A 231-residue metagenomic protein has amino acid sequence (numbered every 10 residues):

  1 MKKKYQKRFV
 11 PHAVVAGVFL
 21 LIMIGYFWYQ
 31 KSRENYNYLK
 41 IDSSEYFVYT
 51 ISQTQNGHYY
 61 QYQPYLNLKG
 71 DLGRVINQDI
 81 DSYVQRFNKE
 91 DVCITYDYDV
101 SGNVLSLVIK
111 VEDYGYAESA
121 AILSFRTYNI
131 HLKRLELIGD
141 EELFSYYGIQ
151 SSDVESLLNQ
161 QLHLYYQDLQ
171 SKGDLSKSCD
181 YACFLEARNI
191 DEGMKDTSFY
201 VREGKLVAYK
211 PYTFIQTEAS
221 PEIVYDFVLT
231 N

Functional and structural regions predicted by a protein language model:
K2, Q6-V15, F19, M23-N231: Compositionally biased intrinsically disordered regions enriched in Thr/Gly
